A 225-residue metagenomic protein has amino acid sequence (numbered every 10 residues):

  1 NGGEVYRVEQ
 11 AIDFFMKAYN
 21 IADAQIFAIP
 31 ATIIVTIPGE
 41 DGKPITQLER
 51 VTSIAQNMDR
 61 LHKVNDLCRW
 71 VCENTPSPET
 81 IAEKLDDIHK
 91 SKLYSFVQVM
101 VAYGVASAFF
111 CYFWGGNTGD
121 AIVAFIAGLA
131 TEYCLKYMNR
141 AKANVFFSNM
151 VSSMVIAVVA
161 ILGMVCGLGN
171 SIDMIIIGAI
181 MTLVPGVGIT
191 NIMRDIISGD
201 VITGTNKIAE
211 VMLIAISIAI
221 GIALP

Functional and structural regions predicted by a protein language model:
N1, F15, Y19, L67-N74 (+5 more regions): Change "in soluble alpha/beta enzymes" to "in soluble alpha/beta proteins
N1-P76: Soluble N-terminal domains of membrane-associated systems
E4, T52, Q56-D59, E73 (+8 more regions): Catalytic cores of large soluble enzymes that bind and process phosphate-bearing ligands
I54-D120: Hydrophobic alpha-helical hairpins/lids featuring a short glycine-rich hinge
D87, T131-K142, G188-I202: C-terminal ends of transmembrane helices
K92-D173, I177: Core alpha-helical transmembrane segments of integral membrane proteins
V165-P225: Generic detector of multi-pass transmembrane helix bundles and their immediately adjacent loops in polytopic membrane
